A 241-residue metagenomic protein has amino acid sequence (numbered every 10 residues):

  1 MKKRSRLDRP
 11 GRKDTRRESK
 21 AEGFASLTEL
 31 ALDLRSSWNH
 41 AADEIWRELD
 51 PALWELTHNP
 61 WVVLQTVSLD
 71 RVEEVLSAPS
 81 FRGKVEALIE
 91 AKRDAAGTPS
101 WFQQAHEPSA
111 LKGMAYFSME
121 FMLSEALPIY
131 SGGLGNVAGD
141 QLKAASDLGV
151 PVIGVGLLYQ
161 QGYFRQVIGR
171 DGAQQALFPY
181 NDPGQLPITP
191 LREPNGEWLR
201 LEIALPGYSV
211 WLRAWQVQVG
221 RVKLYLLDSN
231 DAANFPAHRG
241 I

Functional and structural regions predicted by a protein language model:
M1-I241: Catalytic cores of carbohydrate-active enzymes across secretory and cytosolic contexts
